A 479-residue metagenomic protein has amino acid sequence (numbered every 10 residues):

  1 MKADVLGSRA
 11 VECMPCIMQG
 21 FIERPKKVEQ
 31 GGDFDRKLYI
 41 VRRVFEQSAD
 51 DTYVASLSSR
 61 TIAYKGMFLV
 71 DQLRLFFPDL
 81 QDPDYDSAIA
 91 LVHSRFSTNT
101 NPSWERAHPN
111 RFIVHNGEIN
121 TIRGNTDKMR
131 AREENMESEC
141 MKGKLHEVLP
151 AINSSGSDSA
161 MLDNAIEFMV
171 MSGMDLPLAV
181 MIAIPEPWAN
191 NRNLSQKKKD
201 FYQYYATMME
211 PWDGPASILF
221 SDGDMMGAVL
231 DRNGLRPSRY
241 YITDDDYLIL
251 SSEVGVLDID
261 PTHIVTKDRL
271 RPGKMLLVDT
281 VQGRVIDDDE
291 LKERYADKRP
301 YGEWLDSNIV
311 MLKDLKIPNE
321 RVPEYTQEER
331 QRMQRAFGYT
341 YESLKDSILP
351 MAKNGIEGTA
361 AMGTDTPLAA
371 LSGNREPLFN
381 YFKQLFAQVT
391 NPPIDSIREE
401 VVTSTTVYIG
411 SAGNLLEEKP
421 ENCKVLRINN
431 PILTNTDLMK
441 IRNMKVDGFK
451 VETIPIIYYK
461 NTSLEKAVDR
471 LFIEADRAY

Functional and structural regions predicted by a protein language model:
M1-N414, E418-E421, T434, R442-M444: Conserved short alpha-helical segments that host acidic/polar catalytic motifs at enzyme active sites
S97, K460, I473-R477: Conserved helix-loop functional segments at active or binding sites
M161, A165, N435-D447, A467-Y479: Structured alpha-helical segments in the cores of large, soluble enzyme domains
M275, V451-T453: Conserved beta-strand scaffold positions in the cores of enzyme catalytic domains, especially in NTP/NDP-utilizing
I428-N430, T436: Non-transmembrane
I454-R470: Active-site mouth loops of central-metabolism enzymes
